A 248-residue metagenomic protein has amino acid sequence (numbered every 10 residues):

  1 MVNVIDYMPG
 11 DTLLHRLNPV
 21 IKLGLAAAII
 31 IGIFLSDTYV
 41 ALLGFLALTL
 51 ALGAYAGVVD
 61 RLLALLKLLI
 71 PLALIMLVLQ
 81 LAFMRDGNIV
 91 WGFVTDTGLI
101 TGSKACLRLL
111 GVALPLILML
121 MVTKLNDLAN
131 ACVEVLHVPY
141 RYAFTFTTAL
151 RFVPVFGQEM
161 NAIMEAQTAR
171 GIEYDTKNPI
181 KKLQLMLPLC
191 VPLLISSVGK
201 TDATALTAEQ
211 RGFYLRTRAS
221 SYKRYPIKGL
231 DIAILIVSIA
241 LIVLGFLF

Functional and structural regions predicted by a protein language model:
M1-A41, F45-L48, A162-F248: Transmembrane alpha-helix interface motif
N18, L62-L63, M119, V153 (+1 more regions): Buried hydrophobic packing residues in well-ordered domains
L35, A51-V59, V122-T123, F246-L247: Structural signal for the C-terminal ends of transmembrane alpha-helices and the immediately following loop
Y39, V58-V59, V138-Y142: Membrane-helix interface segments
L46-L52, D127-A131: Hydrophobic transmembrane alpha-helix segments characteristic of membrane transport and insertion machinery
L48-V58, L72-V78: Alpha-helical transmembrane segments and their membrane-interface exit regions
V58-K67: Interfacial helix-loop-helix linkers and transmembrane-helix boundary segments in multi-pass membrane proteins
L69-E173, I180: Juxtamembrane/interface alpha-helical elements of multi-pass membrane proteins
